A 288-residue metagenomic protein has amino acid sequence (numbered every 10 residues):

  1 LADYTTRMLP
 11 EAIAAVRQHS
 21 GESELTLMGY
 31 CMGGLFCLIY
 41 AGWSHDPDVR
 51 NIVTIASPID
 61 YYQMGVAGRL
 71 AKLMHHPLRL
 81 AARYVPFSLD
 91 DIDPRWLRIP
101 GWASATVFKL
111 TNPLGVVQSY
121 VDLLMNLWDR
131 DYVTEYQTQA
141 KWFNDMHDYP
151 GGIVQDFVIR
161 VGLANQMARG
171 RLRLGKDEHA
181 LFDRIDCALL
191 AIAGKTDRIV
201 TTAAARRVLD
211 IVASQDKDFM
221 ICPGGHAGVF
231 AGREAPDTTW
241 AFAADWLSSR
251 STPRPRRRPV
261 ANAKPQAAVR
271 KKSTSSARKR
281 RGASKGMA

Functional and structural regions predicted by a protein language model:
L1-H19: Alpha/beta-hydrolase active-site loop
Q18, E22, C37-G152: Alpha/beta-hydrolase-fold enzymes
L27-G29, I55, I192: Short beta-strand immediately N-terminal to the catalytic nucleophile in serine-hydrolase-like folds
M28-G33, C37: Gly/Ala-rich beta-loop-alpha elbow adjacent to hydrolase catalytic centers
N165, T196-V200: Acidic catalytic loop of the alpha/beta-hydrolase fold
I185, A191-A193, D197: Short beta-strand/loop motif that positions the catalytic acidic residue of the alpha/beta-hydrolase fold
C187, T201-D210: Short alpha-helix in the alpha/beta-hydrolase fold that links the catalytic acid
I199, F219, P223-T238: Catalytic histidine-centered segment of alpha/beta-hydrolase-like enzymes
